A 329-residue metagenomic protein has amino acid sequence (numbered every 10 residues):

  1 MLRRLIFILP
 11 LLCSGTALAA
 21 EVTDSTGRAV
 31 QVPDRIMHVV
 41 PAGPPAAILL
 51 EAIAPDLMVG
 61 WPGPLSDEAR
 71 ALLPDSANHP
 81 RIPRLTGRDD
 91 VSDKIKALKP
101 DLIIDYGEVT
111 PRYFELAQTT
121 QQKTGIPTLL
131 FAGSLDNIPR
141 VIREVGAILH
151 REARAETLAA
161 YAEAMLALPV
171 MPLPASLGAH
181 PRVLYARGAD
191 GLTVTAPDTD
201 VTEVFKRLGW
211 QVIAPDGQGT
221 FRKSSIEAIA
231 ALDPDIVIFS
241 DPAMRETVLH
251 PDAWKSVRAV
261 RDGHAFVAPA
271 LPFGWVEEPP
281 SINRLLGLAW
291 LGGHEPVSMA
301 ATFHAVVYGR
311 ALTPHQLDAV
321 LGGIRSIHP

Functional and structural regions predicted by a protein language model:
L5-G15: Bacterial N-terminal signal peptides
A17-A19: Boundary at the C-terminal end of the N-terminal hydrophobic targeting segment
V22, A29, E115-T193, A214-D216 (+1 more regions): Extracytoplasmic substrate-binding proteins
S25, I82-D93, G217-I226: Short helix-initiation/N-cap motifs at beta->coil->alpha
V40-L98, L102-P111, I213: A short, structured surface patch at a secondary-structure boundary
T86, T193-F221: Alpha-helical, coiled-coil/dimerization segments enriched in small aliphatic residues
V109-Q122, F239-K255: A ligand-binding cleft/hinge motif common to bilobed small-molecule-binding domains
V204, I213, F221-M244: Ligand-binding pocket segment of bilobal, Venus flytrap-like solute-binding proteins
